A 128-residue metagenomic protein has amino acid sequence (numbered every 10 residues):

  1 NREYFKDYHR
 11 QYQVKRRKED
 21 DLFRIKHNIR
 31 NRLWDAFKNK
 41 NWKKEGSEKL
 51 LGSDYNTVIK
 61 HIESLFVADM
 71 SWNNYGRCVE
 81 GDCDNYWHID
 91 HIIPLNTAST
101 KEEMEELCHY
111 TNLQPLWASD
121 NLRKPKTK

Functional and structural regions predicted by a protein language model:
N1-H88: Contiguous alpha-helical segments
E3, H9-Q11, I93, Q114 (+1 more regions): Intrinsic disorder/low-complexity detector
V14, T57, T97-T100, T111 (+1 more regions): Residue-identity detector for threonine
H27, D90, K126-K128: Short secondary-structure transition/capping segments
S64-N74, S99-K101, R123-K128: Substrate-binding/catalytic groove segments of enzymes that remodel or degrade extracellular structural polymers
S71-P115: Histidine-centered nuclease catalytic patch
H109-K128: Short Cys/His-centered divalent metal-binding micro-motifs
